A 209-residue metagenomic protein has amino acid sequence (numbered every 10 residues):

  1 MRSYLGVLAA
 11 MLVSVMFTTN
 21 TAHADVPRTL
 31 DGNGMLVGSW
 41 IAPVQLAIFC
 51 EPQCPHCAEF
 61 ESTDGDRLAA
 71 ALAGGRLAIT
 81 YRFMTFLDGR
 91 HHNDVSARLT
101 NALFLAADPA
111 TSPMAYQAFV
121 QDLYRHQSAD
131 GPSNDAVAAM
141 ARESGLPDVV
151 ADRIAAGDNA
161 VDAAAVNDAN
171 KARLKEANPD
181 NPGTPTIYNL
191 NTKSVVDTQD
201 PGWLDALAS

Functional and structural regions predicted by a protein language model:
M1-H91, A164-N178, G202-S209: Extracytoplasmic thiol/disulfide redox context detector
R2, R142-S209: C-terminal cap of thioredoxin/glutaredoxin-like
A10-T18, N101-A107, I187-Y188: Hydrophobic alpha-helical membrane segments, chiefly transmembrane helices and signal peptide h-regions, characterized
P43, L99, G183-T184: A structure-centric signal for secondary-structure junctions around beta-strands
F49-P52, R82-T85, Q121-Y124, L190-N191 (+1 more regions): Active-site-proximal beta-strand/loop segments in catalytic clefts of secreted hydrolases
A58-N134: Structural alpha/beta surface segment adjacent to cysteine/selenocysteine redox centers across thiol/disulfide enzymes
Q117-V120, A138, A151-A155: Short, well-structured alpha-helical segments
